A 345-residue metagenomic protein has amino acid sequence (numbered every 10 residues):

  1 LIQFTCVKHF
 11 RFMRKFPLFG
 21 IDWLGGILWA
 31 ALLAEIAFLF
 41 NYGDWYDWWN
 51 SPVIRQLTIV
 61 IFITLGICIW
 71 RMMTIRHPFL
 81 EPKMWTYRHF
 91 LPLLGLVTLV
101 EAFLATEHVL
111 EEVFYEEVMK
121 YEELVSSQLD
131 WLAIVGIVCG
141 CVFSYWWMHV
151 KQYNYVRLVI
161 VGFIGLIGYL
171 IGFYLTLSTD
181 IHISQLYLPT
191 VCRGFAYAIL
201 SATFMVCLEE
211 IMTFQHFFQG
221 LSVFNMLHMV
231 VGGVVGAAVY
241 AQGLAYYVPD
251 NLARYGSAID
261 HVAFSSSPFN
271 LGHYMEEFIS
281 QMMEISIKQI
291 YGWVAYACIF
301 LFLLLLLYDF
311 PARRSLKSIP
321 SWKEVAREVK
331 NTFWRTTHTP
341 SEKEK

Functional and structural regions predicted by a protein language model:
L1, Y42-P52, N154, Q242-C298: A membrane-interface helix-boundary motif in multi-pass transporters
I2-C6, I63, G165-G172, F300-L307: Transmembrane-helix signature of multi-pass solute transporters
I2-G95, V100: Hydrophobic transmembrane-helix bundles of small-molecule transporters
H9-F12, D44-W45, I75, T176-I181 (+3 more regions): Short helix-capping/hinge motifs at transmembrane helix termini and TM-loop junctions
K15-G20, H77-K83, D250-Y255, R313-K323: Short, Lys/Arg-enriched, Gly/Pro-containing loop segments at transmembrane-helix junctions of multi-pass membrane
G25-G26, N50-I61, L124-I134, T190-G194 (+1 more regions): Alpha-helical transmembrane segments of polytopic membrane proteins
F79-P249: 12-transmembrane solute porter fold
N270-K345: Transmembrane-helix exit segments and adjacent C-terminal regions of multi-pass membrane proteins
